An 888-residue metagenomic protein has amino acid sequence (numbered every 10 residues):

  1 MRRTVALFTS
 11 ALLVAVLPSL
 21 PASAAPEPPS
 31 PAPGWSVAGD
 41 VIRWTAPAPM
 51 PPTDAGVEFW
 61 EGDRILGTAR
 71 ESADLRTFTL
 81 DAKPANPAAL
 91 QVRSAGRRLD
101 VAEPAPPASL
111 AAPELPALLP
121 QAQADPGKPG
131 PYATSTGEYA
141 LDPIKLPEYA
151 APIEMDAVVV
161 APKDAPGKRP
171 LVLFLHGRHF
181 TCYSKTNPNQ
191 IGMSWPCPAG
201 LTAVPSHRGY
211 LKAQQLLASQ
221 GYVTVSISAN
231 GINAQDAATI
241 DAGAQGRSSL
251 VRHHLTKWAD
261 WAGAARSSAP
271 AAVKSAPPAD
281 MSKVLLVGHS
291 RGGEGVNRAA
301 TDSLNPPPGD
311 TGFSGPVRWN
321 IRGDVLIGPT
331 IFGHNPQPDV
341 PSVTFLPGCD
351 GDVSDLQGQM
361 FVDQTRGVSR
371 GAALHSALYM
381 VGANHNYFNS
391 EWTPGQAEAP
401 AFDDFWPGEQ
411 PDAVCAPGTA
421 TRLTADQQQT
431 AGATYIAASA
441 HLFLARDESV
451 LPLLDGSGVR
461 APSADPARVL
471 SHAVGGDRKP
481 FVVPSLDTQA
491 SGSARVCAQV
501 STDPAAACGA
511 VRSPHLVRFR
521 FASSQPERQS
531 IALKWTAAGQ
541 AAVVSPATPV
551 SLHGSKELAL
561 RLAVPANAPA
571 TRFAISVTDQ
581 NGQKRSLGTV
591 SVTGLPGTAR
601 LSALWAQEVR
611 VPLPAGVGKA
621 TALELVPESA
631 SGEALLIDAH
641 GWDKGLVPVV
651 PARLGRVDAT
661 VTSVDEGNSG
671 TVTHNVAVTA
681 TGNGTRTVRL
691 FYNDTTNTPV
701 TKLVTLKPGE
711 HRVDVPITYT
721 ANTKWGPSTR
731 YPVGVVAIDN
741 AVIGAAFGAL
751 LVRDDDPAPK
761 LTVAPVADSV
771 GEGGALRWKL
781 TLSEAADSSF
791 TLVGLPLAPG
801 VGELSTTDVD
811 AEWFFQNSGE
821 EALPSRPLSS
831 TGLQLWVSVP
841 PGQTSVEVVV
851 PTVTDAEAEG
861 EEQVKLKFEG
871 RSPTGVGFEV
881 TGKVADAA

Functional and structural regions predicted by a protein language model:
M1-A24: Secretory targeting and sorting signals
A25-F174, T181: Short conserved active-site loop signatures built around small residues
A25-V37, P51-T53, W60-I65, E71 (+5 more regions): Alpha/beta-hydrolase-fold serine-hydrolase catalytic core, especially in secreted/extracellular enzymes
K163-Y222: Short, surface-exposed "cap/lid" segments of acyl-processing enzymes
D164-G167, A238-G288: Gly/Ser-rich "nucleophile elbow"/oxyanion-hole loop immediately N-terminal to the catalytic nucleophile in hydrolases
V340-A416, A425: Active-site-adjacent alpha-helix of alpha/beta-hydrolase-fold enzymes
G582-K619, S629-G632, P708-G709: Extracellular carbohydrate recognition and processing domains and analogous Trp-centered ligand-binding platforms
V649-A888: Short boundary segments that mark the start of a structured unit
